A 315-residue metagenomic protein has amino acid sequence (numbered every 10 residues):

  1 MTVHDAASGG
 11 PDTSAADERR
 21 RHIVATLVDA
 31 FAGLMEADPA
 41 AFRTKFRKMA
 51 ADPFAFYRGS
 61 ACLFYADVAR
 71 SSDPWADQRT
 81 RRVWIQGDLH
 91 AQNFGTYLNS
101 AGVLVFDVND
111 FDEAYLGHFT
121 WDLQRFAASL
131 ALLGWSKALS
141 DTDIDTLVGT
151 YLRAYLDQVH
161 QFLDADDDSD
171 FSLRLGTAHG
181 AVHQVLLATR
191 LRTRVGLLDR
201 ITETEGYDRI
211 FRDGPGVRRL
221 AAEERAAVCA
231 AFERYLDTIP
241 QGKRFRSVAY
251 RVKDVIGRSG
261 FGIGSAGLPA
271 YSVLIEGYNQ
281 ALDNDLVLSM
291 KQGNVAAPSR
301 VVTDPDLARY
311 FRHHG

Functional and structural regions predicted by a protein language model:
T2-Q86, A91-T189, D237-G315: Conserved ATP-binding subdomain of kinase catalytic cores across diverse folds
Q161-C229: Sequence-structural signature of the catalytic-core scaffold of metal-dependent phosphohydrolases that act on
